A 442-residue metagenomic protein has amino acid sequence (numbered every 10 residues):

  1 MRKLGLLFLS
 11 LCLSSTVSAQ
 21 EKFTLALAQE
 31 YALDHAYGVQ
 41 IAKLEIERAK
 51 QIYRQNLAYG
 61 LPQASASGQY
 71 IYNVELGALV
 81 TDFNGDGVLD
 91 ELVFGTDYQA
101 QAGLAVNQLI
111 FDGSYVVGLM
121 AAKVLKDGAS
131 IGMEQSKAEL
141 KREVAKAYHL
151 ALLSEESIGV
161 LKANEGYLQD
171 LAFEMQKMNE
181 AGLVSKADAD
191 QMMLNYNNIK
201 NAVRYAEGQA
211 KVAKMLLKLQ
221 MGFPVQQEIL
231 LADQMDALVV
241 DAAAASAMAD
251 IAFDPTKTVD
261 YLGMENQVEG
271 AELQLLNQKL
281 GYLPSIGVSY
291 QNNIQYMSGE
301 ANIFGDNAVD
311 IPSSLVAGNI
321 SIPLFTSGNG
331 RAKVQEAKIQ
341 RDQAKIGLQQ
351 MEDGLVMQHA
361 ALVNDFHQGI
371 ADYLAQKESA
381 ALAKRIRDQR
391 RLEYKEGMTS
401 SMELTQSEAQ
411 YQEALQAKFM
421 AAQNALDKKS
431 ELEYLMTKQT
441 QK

Functional and structural regions predicted by a protein language model:
M1-L4, A19: Positively charged n-region of N-terminal signal peptides that target proteins for export
L4-L13: Sec-dependent N-terminal signal peptides
A19-S65, Q69, E75, V225 (+4 more regions): Bacterial Sec-pathway N-terminal export signals of envelope proteins
E21-K146, I286, R331: Short flexible linkers and secondary-structure junctions
Q40-L44, L57, I110-K137, A187 (+5 more regions): Sec/SRP-type N-terminal targeting helices
Q51, E139-P255, D365, G369 (+2 more regions): Periplasmic alpha-helical coiled-coil/stalk elements that build and connect Gram-negative outer-membrane
S67-L104, Q234-A242, S289-I322: Small/polar, glycine/serine/threonine/aspartate-rich low-complexity segments that form flexible
N201-F223, A381-K438: Short segments within alpha-helical structural elements
